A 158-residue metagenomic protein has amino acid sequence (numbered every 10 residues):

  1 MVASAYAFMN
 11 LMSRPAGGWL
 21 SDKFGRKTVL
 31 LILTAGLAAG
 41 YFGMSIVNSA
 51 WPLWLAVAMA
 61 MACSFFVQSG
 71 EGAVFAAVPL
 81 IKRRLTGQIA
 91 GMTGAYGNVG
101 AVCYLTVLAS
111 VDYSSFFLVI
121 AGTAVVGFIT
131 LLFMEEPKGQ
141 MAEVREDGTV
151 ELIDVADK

Functional and structural regions predicted by a protein language model:
A7-P15, N98, V102: Residue-level signature of mid-helix packing/kink "hotspots" within the transmembrane helices of 12-pass Major
S13-G25: Helix-to-loop junctions at the C-terminal end of transmembrane segments in multipass secondary transporters
K23-T34: Cytoplasmic membrane-interface "Motif A"-like loop-to-helix N-cap segments of 12-TM Major Facilitator Superfamily
A35-A50: C-terminal ends and interior cores of transmembrane alpha-helices in multi-pass membrane transporters/permeases
S69-K82: Intracellular juxtamembrane helix-capping segments at the cytosolic ends of symmetry-related transmembrane helices
R84-V111: A late C-terminal transmembrane helix in Major Facilitator Superfamily
F116-F133: Symmetry-related core transmembrane helices of the 12-TM Major Facilitator Superfamily/SLC fold
E135-K158: Intrinsic disorder in cytosolic terminal tails and internal cytosolic loops of multi-pass membrane transporters
